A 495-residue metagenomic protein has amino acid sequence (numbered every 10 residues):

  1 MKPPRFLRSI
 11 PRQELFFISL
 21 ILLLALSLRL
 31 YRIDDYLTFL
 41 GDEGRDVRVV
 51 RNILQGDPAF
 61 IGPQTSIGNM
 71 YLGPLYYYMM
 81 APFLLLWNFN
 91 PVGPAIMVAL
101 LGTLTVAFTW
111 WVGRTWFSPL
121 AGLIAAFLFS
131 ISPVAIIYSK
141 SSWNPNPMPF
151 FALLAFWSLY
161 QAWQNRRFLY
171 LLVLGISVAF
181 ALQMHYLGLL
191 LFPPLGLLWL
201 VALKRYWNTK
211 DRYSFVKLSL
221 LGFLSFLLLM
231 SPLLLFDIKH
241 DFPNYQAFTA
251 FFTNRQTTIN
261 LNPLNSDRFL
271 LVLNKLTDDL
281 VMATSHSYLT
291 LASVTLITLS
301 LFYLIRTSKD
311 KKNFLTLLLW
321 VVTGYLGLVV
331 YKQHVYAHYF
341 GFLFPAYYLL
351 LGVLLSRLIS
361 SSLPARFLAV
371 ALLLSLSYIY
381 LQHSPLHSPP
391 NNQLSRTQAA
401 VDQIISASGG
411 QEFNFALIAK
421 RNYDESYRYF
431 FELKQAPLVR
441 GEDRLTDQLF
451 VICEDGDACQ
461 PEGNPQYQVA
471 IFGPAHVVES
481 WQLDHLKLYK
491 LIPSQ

Functional and structural regions predicted by a protein language model:
L7-Q13, W110, R114-T115, N165-R166 (+3 more regions): Membrane-interface helix-loop-helix junctions at transmembrane boundaries of multi-pass membrane enzymes, predominantly
S19-L22, L220-L224, L349, L354-H383 (+1 more regions): Signature aromatic-anchored transmembrane alpha helix within multi-pass, membrane-resident enzymes that catalyze glycan
A25, A125-S130, V178, L182 (+1 more regions): Short helix- or helix-capping micro-motifs that position conserved polar/aromatic residues at function-defining sites
D35, D46-G56, T65, F180 (+2 more regions): Transmembrane-lumen/periplasm boundary regions of multi-pass, lipid-linked membrane glycan transferases
I96-W116, L153-L154, S158, T298-R306: Transmembrane-helix motifs of polytopic, lipid-linked glycan transferases
L120, A155-L171, A181, L200 (+1 more regions): Membrane-interface transmembrane helices that cradle and orient dolichyl/undecaprenyl
V134, K140-P145: Short acidic/glycine- and proline-prone juxtamembrane loop motifs at membrane-interface regions of multi-pass membrane
S139, L190, F314-S360: Hydrophobic/aromatic-rich transmembrane helices and adjacent perimembrane loops
